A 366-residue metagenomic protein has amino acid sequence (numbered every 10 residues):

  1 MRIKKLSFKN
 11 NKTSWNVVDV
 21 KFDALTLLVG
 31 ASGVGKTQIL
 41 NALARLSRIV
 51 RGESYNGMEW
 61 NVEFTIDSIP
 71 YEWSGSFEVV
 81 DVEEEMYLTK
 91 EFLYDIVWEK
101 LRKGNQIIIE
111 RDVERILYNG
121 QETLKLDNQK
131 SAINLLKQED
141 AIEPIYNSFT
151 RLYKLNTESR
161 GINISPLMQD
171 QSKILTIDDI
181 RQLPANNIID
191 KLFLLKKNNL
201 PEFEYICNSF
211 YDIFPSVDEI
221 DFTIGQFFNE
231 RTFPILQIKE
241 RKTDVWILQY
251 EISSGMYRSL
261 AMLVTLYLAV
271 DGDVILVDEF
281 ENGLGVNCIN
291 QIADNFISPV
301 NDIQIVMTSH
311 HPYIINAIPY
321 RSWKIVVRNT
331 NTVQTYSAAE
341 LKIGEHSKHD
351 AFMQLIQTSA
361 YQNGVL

Functional and structural regions predicted by a protein language model:
M1-G57: Pre-Walker A-like glycine/lysine-rich segment at the N-terminus of P-loop NTPase domains
T13, I66-P70, P215, R241-D244: Glycine-centered tight beta-turn/hairpin loop motif at sheet-sheet or coil-to-beta transitions
A31-G33, Y211-Y267, V274, F280-N287 (+2 more regions): Conserved ABC ATPase signature
V50-F64, P70, T330: Flexible phosphate/Mg2+-sensing switch loops adjacent to catalytic phosphate-binding sites
S74-E84, T223-F227: Short beta-strand micro-motifs enriched in acidic
V79-D218: Electropositive, glycine-dotted interaction segments that contact anionic polymers or phosphate-rich ligands
M256-R258, M262-Y313, I318: C-terminal structural cap/anchor segments
N290-L366: C-terminal lobe/lid and adjacent interdomain/linker elements of RecA-like ASCE P-loop ATPase modules
